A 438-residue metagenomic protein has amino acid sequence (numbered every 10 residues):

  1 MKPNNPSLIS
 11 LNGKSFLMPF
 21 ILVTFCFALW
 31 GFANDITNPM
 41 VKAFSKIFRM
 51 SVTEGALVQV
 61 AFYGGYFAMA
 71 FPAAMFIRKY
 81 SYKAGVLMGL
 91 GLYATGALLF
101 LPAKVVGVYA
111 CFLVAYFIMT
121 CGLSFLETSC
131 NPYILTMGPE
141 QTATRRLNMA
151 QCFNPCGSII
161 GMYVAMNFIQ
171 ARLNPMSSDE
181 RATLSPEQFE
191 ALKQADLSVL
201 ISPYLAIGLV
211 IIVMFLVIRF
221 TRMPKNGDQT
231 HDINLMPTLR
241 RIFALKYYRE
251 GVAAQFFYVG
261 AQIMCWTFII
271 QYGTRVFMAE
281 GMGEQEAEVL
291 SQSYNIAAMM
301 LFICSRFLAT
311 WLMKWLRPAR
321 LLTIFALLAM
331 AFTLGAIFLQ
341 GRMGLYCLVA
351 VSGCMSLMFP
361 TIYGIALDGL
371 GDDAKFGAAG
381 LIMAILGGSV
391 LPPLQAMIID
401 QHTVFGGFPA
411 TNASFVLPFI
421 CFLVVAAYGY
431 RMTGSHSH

Functional and structural regions predicted by a protein language model:
M1-C26, W30, K46: Cytosolic juxtamembrane N-terminal segment immediately preceding the first transmembrane helix of multi-pass
T37-V41, G161-R172, I242-N295: Extracytoplasmic gate region of multi-pass secondary transporters
L57-M75, I296-L308, G387: Central cavity-lining transmembrane alpha-helices of secondary-active solute carriers, predominantly the Major
M69-Y82, I169, S305-P318, I399: Helix-to-loop junctions at the C-terminal end of transmembrane segments in multipass secondary transporters
G91-V106, L327-Q340: C-terminal ends and interior cores of transmembrane alpha-helices in multi-pass membrane transporters/permeases
V108-S129, M343-M358: Hydrophobic core of transmembrane alpha-helices in multi-pass small-molecule transporters, especially MFS/SLC-type
L123, T142-S178, A379-P392: Glycine-rich segments within core transmembrane alpha-helices of 12-TM secondary carriers
F125-P139, S356-G371: Intracellular juxtamembrane helix-capping segments at the cytosolic ends of symmetry-related transmembrane helices
